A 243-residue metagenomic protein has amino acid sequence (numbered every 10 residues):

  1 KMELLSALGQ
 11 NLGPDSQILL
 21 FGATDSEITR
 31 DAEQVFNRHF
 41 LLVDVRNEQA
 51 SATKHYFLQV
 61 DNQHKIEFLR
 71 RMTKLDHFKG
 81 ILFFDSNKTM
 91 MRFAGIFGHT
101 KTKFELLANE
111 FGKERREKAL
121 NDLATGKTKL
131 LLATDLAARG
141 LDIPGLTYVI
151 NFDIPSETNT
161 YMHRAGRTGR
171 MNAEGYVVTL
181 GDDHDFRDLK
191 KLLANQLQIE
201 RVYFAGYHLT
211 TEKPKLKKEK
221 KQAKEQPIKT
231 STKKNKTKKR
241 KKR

Functional and structural regions predicted by a protein language model:
K1-R46: Post-DEXD/H (motif II) to motif III coupling segment of the RecA-like Helicase ATP-binding lobe
A7, S51-T100: Conserved interdomain hinge at the start of the Helicase C-terminal
P14-L19, F78-K79, G126-L130: Loop/turn-to-beta-strand initiation segments
E27-N37, A94, L136, L141 (+1 more regions): Short regulatory helix/loop adjacent to the ATP-binding pocket of P-loop NTPases
M90-A138: Conserved helicase ATPase core of P-loop NTP-dependent helicases/translocases
R139-I154, G175-L180: A short beta-strand element within the Helicase C-terminal
A165-L209: Conserved segment of the helicase C-terminal RecA-like domain
Y207-R243: Intrinsically disordered, Lys/Arg-rich low-complexity segments
